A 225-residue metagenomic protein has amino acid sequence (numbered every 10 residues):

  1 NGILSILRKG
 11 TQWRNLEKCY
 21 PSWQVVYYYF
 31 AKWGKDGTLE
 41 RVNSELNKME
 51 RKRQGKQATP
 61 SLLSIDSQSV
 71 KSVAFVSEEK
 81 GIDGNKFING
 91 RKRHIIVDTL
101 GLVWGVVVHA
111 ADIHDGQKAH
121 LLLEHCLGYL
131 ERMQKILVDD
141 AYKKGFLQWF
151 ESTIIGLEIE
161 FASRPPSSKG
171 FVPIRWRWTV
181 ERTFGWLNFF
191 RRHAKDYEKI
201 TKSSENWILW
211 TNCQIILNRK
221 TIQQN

Functional and structural regions predicted by a protein language model:
N1-N225: Short alpha-helical elements
